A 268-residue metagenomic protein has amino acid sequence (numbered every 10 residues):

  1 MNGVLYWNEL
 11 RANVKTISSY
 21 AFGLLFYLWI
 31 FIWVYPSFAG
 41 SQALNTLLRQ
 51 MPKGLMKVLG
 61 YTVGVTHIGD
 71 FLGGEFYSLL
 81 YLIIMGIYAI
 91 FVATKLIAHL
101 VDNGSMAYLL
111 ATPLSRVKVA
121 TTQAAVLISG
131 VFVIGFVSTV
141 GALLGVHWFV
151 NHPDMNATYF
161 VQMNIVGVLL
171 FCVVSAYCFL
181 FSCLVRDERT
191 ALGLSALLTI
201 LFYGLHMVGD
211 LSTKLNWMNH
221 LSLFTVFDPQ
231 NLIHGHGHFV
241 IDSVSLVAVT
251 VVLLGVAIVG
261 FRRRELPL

Functional and structural regions predicted by a protein language model:
M1-L24: Aromatic- and glycine-rich beta-strand/loop motifs that create alpha-glucan
G3, N13, I30-F71, L194-L268: Terminal transmembrane helical anchor/hairpin motif
L25, I32, T121-V174, F179 (+1 more regions): Secretory targeting signals
G73-H99: Long, hydrophobic alpha-helical segments
A89-A93, G141, A176-Y177, L223 (+1 more regions): Hydrophobic/aromatic residues in alpha-helical transmembrane segments
I90-L110, A124: Transmembrane helix boundary and interhelical loop/hinge segments in multi-pass membrane proteins
G167-I200: A structural motif at transmembrane helix-loop-helix junctions in multipass membrane proteins
